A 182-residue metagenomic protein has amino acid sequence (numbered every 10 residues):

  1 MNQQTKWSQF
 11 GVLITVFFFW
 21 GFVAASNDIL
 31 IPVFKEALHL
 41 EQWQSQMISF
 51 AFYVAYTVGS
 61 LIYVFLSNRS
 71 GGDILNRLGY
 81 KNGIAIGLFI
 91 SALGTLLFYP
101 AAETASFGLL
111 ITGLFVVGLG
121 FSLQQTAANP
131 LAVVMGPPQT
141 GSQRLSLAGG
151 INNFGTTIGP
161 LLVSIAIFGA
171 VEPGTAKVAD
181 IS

Functional and structural regions predicted by a protein language model:
Q9-L38, S60-Y63, G159: Extracytoplasmic
F18, S106-Q124: Hydrophobic core of transmembrane alpha-helices in multi-pass small-molecule transporters, especially MFS/SLC-type
G21, A25, G118-T126, T157: Small-residue-rich segments within alpha-helical transmembrane domains of MFS-like 12-TM solute carriers
Q46-G72: Central cavity-lining transmembrane alpha-helices of secondary-active solute carriers, predominantly the Major
R77-I84, L110: Primarily marks hydrophobic transmembrane alpha-helices of the MFS/SLC 12-helix fold
I86-T104: C-terminal ends and interior cores of transmembrane alpha-helices in multi-pass membrane transporters/permeases
L123-P137: Intracellular juxtamembrane helix-capping segments at the cytosolic ends of symmetry-related transmembrane helices
T140-V171: Glycine-rich segments within core transmembrane alpha-helices of 12-TM secondary carriers
